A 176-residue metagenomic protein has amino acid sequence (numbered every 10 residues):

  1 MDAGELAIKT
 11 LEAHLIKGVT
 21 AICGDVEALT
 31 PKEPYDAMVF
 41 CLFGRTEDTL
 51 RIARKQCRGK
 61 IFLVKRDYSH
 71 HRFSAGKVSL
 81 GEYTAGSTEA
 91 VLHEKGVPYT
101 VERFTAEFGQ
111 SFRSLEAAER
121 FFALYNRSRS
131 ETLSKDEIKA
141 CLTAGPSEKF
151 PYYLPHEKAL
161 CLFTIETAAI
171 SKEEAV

Functional and structural regions predicted by a protein language model:
M1-A28: Class I SAM-dependent methyltransferase SAM/SAH-binding core
D25, A37, C41-F43: Short catalytic micro-motifs in class I SAM-dependent methyltransferases
T30-A37: A short acidic, Gly/Pro-enriched loop at the edge of an enzyme's catalytic core that lines a small-molecule cofactor
F43, V64-Y68, L80: Short strand-turn motif at the edge of the Rossmann-like AdoMet-binding core
F43-R58: A short, conserved alpha-helix within the catalytic core of class I
C57-F73: Conserved beta-strand signature within the Rossmann-like core of class I S-adenosyl-L-methionine
G81-R103, F122-R129: Short alpha-helix
E102-V176: Conserved Class I S-adenosyl-L-methionine
